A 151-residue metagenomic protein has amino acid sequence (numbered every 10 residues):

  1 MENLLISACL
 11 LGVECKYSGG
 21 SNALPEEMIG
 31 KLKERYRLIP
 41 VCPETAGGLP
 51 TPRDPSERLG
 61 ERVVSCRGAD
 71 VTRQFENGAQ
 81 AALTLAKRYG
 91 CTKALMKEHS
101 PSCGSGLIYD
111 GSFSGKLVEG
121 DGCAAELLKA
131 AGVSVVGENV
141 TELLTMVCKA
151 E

Functional and structural regions predicted by a protein language model:
M1-L5: Extreme N-terminal starter segment of soluble prokaryotic enzymes
C9, K97-S100, V140: Short, well-ordered beta-to-alpha junction loops that form the rim of enzyme active sites and present histidine/acidic
G12-S18: Short N-terminal binding/cap micro-motifs at the start of the first secondary-structure element
G19-N22, D110-G115: Short glycine-enriched, charge-decorated loop/helix-capping segments at active-site entrances that position
N22-S65: Short, surface-exposed acidic-centric catalytic microdomains
L24-L38, G78-K93: Short amphipathic alpha-helices and their capping/turn segments at secondary-structure boundaries
A46, D54-L85, K116-E151: Divalent-metal-activated hydrolytic enzyme cores
K97-S112: Internal, conserved structured core segments that host functional sites
